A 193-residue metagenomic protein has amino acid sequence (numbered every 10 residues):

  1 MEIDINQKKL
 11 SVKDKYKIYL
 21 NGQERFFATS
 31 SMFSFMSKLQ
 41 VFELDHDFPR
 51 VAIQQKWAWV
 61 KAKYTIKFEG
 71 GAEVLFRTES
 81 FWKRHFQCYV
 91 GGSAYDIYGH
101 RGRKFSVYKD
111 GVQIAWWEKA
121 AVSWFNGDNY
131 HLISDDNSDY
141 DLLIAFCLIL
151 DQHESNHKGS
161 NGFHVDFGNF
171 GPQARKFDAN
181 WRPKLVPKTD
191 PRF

Functional and structural regions predicted by a protein language model:
M1-S37, F48, K83-F86, V90-F193: Low-complexity or membrane-interfacial segments used for flexible interactions
L10-S11, W57, F76-R77: Short hydrophobic/aromatic-rich motifs at helix boundaries and adjacent loops
F35-A72: A glycine-rich, hydrophobic loop/mini-helix early in the fold
K56, E79-F81, H100: Histidine- and/or cysteine-centered catalytic micro-motif in compact active-site loops
K61-Y89: Helix-adjacent hinge/juxtasegments
